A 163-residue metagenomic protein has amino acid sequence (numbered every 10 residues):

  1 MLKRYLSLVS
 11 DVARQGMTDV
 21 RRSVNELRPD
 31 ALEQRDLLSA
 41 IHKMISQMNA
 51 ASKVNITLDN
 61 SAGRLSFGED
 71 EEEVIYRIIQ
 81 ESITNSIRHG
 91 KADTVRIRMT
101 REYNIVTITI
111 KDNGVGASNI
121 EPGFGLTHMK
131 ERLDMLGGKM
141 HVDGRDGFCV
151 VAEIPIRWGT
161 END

Functional and structural regions predicted by a protein language model:
M1-D163: Coiled-coil dimerization/phosphotransfer module
